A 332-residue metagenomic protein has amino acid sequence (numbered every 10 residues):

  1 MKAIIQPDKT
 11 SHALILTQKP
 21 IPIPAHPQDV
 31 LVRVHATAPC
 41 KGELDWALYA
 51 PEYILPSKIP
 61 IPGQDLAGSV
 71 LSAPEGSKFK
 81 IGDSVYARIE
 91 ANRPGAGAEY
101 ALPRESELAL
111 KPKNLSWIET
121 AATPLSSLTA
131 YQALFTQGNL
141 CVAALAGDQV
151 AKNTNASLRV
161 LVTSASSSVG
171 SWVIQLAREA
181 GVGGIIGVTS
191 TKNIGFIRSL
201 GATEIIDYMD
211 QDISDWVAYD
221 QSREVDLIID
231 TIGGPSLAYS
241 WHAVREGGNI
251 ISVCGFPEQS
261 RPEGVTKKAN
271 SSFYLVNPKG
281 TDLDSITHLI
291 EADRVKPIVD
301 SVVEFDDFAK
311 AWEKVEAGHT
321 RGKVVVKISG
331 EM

Functional and structural regions predicted by a protein language model:
M1-Q18, P24, K78, G147-A151 (+2 more regions): Eukaryotic N-terminal low-complexity, Ser/Thr- and Lys/Arg-rich leader segments that predominantly function as
P20-P39, A50-P94, E107: Glycine-rich beta-strand-centered segment in the early N-terminal region that forms part of a ligand/cofactor-binding
V85, R159-V162, I228: Conserved hydrophobic beta-strands of the Rossmann-like cofactor-binding core in SDR/related NAD(P)H-dependent
A96, T189-R198, E258-P262, D282-L283: Short, glycine/polar-rich helix-capping loops at beta-to-alpha or helix-loop-helix junctions that flank or form
A121-D210: Mid-domain Rossmann-like dinucleotide-binding core that forms the NAD(H)/NADP(H) cofactor-binding site
Q149-S157, I186, S199-F273: Glycine-rich cofactor phosphate-binding loops and adjacent beta1-alpha1 units of small-molecule cofactor enzyme domains
G280-M332: C-terminal hydrophobic helical "lid"/dimerization subdomain of Rossmann-like NAD(P)H-dependent oxidoreductases
